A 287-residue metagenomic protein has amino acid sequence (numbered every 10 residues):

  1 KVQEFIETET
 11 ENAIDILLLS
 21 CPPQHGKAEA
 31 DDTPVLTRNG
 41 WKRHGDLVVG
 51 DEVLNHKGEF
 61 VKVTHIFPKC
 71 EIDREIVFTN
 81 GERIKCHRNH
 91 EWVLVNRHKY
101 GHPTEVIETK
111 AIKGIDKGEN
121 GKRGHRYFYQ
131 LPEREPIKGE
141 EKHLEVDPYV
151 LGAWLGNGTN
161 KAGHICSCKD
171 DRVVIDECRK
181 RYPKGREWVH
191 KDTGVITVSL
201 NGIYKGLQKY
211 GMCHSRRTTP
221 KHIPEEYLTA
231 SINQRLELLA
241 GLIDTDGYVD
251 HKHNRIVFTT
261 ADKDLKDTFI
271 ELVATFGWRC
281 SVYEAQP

Functional and structural regions predicted by a protein language model:
K1-D32, W41, V48: Phosphate/NTP-binding elements of NTP-utilizing enzymes
V35-T37, I76-V77: Short, acidic/hydrophobic/Gly-rich beta-strand patch recurrent on exposed beta strands that often constitutes part
T37-R38, T259: Thr-Gly-centered strand-to-loop micro-motif
H44-G45, V49-E59, T64-P287: Intein-associated homing endonuclease modules of the LAGLIDADG/DOD-type, together with closely related HINT-family
